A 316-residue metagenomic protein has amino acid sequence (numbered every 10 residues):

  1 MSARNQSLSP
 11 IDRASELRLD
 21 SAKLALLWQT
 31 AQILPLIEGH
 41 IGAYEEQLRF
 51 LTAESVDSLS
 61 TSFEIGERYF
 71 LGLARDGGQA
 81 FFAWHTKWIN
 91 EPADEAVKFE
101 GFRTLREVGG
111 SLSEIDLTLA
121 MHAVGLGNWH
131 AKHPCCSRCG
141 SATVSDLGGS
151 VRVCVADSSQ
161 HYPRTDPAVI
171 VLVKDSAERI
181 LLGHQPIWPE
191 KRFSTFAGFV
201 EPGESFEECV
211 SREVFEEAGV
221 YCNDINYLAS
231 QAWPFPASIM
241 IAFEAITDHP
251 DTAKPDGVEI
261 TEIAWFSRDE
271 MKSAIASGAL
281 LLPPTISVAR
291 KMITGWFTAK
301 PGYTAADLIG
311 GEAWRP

Functional and structural regions predicted by a protein language model:
M1-H133, V144, W188-F193, D256-P316: Nudix hydrolase/Nudix homology domain
T52-S55, V151-V155, I225: Short Pro/Gly-enriched beta-strand edge/turn motifs at strand-loop
H122-K174: Cys/His-rich short segments
R152-S194, Y221-C222, A245-T247: N-terminal strand-loop-strand
V169, I241, T261: Change "...and in nucleic-acid phosphodiester-cleaving endonucleases..." to "...and in nucleic-acid processing enzymes
S194-A229, F243: The catalytic Nudix box helix
A197-G198, P202, Q231-P234, A276-L280: Short, contiguous acidic/charged loop-to-helix segments that flank catalytic cores in large enzymes
Q231-K254: Active-site-adjacent beta-strand/loop module that shapes the phosphate/pyrophosphate-binding cleft
